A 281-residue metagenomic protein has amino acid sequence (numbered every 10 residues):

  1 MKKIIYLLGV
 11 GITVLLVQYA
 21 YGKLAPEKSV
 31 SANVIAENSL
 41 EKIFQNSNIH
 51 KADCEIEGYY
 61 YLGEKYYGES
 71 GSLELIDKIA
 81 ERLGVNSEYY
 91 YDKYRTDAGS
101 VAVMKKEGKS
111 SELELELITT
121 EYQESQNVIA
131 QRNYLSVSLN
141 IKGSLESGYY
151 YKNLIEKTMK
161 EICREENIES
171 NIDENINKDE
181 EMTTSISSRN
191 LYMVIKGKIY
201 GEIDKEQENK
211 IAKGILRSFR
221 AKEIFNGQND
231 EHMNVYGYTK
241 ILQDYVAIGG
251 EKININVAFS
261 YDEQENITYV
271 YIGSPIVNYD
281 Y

Functional and structural regions predicted by a protein language model:
M1-L113: N-terminal leader/presequence regions that precede the main folded/catalytic core
K3, K65-E74, M182-S218: N-terminal domain-onset segments
A52-E64, Q126-I141, Y269-P275: Short, hydrophobic/proline-enriched secondary-structure or compact coil segments at domain edges
L62-S70, K109-E116, N140-Y149, E202 (+3 more regions): Short, surface-exposed beta-strand/loop "edge" segments at domain boundaries and coil↔beta transitions
I79-I203: Extracytoplasmic beta-rich ectodomain segments of secreted or membrane-anchored proteins
E121, I141-G143, G197-I199, T239 (+2 more regions): A mature extracytoplasmic/lumenal domain signature
K198-E251: Intrinsically disordered, low-complexity segments enriched in Gly and acidic/Ser/Thr residues that form flexible
K240-Y281: A cross-kingdom marker for long, charged
